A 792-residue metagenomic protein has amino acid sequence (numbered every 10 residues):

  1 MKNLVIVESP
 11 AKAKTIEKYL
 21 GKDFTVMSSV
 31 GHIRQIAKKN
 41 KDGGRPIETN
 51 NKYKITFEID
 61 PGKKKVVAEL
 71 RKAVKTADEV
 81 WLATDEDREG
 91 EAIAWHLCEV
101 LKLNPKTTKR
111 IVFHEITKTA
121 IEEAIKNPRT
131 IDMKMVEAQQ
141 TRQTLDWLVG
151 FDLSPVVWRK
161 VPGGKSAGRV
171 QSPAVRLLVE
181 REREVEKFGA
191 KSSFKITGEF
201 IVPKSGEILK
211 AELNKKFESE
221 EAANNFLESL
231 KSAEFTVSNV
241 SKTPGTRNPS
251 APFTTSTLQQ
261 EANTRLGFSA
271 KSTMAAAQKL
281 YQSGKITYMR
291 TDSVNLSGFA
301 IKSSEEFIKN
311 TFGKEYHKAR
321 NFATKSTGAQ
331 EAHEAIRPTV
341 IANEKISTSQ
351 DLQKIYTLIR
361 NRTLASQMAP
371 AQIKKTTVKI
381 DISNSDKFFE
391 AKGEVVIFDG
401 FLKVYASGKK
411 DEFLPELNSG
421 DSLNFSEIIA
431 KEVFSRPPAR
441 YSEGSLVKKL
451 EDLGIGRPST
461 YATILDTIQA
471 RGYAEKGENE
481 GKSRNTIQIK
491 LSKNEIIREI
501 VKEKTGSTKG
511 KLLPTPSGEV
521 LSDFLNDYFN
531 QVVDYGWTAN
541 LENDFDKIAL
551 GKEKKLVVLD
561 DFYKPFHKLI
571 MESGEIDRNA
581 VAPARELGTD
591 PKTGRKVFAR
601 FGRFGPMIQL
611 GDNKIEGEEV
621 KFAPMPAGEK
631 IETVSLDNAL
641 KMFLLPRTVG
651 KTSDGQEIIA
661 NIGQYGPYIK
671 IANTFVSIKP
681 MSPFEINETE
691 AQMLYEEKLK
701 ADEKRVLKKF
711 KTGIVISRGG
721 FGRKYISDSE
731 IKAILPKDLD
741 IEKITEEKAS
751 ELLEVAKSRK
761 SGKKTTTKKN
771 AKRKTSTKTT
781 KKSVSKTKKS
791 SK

Functional and structural regions predicted by a protein language model:
M1-Q143, L153, V157, N214 (+4 more regions): Intrinsically disordered, low-complexity regulatory segments
K2-N3, T15, F24, T107 (+5 more regions): Basic, low-complexity terminal or inter-domain segments flanking catalytic cores
P10-A13, D23-V30, D60-V74, G90-W95 (+19 more regions): Amphipathic alpha-helical transducer elements in NTP-driven molecular machines
D85, E261, R265-S272: A conserved hydrophobic secondary-structure block that centers on an alpha-helix together with its immediately flanking
I116-F200, K242-T246: C-terminal or mid-to-C-terminal helical accessory/interaction module adjacent to the motor/catalytic core
E218-F253, Q259, N418-D421, G536: Metal- or metallocofactor-binding catalytic centers and their adjacent structured scaffolds across diverse enzyme
V237-V240, N248-A262, T287-T291, P437-K449 (+1 more regions): Short acidic, hydrophobic short linear motifs in intrinsically disordered regions
